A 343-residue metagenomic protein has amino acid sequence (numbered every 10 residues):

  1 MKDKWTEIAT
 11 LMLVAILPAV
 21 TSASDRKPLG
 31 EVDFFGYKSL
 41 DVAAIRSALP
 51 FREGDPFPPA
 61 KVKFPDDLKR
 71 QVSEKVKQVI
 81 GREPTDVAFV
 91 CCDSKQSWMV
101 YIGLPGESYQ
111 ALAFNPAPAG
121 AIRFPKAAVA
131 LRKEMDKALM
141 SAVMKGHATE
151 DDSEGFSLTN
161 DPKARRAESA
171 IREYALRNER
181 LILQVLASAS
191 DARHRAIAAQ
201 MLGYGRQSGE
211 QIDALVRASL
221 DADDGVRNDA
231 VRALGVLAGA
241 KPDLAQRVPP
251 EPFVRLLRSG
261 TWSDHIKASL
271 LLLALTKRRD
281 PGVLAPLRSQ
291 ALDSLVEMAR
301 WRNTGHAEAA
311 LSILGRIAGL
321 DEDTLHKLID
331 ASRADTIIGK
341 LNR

Functional and structural regions predicted by a protein language model:
M1-A9: Bacterial N-terminal signal peptides that target proteins for export
A9-P18: Bacterial N-terminal signal peptides
V20-A23: Sec/Tat signal peptide C-region and signal peptidase I cleavage site
D25-K38, D55-P118: Periplasmic polypeptide-binding modules associated with outer-membrane biogenesis and secretion
G30-F35, F51-K63, R165-A170, S188 (+1 more regions): Second-shell loop/turn segments in exported
A48, R52-F57, A119, P125: Glycine-centered loop/turn motifs
G103-G209, R217-L220, D224-V231, G235-R247 (+10 more regions): Extended repeat-based scaffolds of very large eukaryotic assembly and lipid-transport proteins
